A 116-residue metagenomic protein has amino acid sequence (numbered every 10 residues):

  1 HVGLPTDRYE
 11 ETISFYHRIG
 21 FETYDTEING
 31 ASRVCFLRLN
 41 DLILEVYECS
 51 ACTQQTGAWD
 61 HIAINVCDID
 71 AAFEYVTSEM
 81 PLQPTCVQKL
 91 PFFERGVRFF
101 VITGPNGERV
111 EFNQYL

Functional and structural regions predicted by a protein language model:
H1, W59-I62: Eukaryotic phosphotyrosine signaling hubs
V2, F93-E94, N113-L116: Short beta->alpha transition motifs characteristic of CBS
G3-L44, F93: Core segments of cupin and vicinal oxygen chelate
T6-Y9, I62-R109: Vicinal oxygen chelate
L37-L42, I102-P105, Y115: Active-site beta-strand termini and strand-to-loop segments that position acidic
E45-Y47, V101, E111-N113: Conserved beta-strand in the GNAT
Q54-W59, E94: Short glycine-enriched loop/turn motifs at secondary-structure junctions
